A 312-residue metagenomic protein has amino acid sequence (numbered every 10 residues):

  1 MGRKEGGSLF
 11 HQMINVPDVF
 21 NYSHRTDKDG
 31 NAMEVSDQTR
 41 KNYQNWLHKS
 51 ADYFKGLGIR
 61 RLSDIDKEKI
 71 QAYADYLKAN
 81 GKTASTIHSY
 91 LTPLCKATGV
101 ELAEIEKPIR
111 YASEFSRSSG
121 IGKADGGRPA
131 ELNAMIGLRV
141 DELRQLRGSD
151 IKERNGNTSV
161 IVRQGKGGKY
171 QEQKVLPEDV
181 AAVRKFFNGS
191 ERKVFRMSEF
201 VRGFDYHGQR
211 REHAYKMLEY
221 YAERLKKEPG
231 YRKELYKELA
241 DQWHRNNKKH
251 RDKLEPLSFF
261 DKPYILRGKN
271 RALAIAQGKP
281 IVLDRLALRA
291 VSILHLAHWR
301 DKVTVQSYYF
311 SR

Functional and structural regions predicted by a protein language model:
M1-M33: N-terminal DNA-binding module of tyrosine recombinases/phage integrases
A32-E101, L296: Non-catalytic DNA-binding core/recognition domains of DNA-processing enzymes
I65-E68, A72, T304-R312: C-terminal/domain-terminus segments
Q71-D75, A79-N80, C95-A124, R163-K166: Flexible interdomain linker/hinge and immediately adjacent N-terminus of the catalytic tyrosine-recombinase domain
S113-V140, R271-G278, R285-L286: Basic, Lys/Arg- and aromatic-enriched nucleic-acid-binding interface segment
N133-G156, T304: Short, charged phosphate-coordinating catalytic segments
Q145-V183: Conserved tyrosine-mediated DNA breakage-rejoining catalytic core shared by Y-recombinases
F200-I293, H298-Q306: Short basic/aromatic active-site micro-motif
